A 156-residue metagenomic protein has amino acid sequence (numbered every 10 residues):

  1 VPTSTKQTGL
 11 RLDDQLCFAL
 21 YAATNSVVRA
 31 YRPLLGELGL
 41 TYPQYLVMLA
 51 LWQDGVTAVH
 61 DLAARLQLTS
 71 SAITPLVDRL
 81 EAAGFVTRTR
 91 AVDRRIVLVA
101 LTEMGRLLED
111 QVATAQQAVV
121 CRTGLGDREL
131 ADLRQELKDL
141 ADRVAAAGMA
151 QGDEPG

Functional and structural regions predicted by a protein language model:
V1-L38, A131-D132, Q151, P155-G156: N-terminal leader segment of winged-helix/HTH proteins
G36, A64, E81-A82: Alpha-helical residues within the helix-turn-helix
G39, G55-V56, Q67: Central "turn" residue of the DNA-binding helix-turn-helix
T41-P43, A58, T102: Residues that mark the N-terminal boundary/hinge immediately upstream of a DNA-recognition element
V47-M48: Short alpha-helical "packing" element that flanks the helix-turn-helix/winged-helix DNA-binding module
V56, D78-Q135, D142: Charged, amphipathic alpha-helical coiled-coil/dimerization segments
T69-A72: Helix-turn-helix DNA-binding motif, specifically the short coil turn and the N-cap/start of the second
P75: DNA-binding alpha-helical recognition surfaces that contact promoter or target DNA
